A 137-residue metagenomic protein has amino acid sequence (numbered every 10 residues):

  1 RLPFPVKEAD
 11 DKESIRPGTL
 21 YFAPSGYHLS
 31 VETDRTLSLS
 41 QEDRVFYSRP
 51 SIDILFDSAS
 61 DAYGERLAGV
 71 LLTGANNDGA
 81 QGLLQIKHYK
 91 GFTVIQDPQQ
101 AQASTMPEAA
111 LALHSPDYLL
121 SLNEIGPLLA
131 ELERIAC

Functional and structural regions predicted by a protein language model:
R1-C137: Conserved acid/base catalytic micro-environments in cytosolic active-site loops
